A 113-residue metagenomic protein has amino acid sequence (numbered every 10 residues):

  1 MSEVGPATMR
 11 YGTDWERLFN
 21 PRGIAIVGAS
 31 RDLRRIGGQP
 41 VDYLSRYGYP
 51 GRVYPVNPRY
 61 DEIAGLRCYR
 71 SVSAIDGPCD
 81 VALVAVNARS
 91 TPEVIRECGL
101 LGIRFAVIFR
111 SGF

Functional and structural regions predicted by a protein language model:
M1-F113: Catalytic-core regions of core metabolic enzymes, especially those transforming organic acids/acyl-group intermediates
